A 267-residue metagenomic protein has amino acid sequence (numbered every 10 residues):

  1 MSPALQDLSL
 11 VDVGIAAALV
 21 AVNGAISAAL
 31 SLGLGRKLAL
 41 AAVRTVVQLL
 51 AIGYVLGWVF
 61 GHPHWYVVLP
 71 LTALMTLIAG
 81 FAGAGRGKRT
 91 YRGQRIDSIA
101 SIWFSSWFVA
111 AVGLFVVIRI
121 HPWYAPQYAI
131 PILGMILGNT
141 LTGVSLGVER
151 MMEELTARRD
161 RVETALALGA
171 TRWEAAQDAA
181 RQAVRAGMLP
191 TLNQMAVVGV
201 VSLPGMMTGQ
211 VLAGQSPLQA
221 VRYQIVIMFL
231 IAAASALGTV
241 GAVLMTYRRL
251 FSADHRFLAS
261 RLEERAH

Functional and structural regions predicted by a protein language model:
Q6-L19, H62-L77: Structural signature of hydrophobic alpha-helical transmembrane segments
L8, D12-A16, V67, R89-G147: Loop-to-helix entry region at the N-terminal start of transmembrane alpha-helices in multi-pass membrane transporters
G24-R36, A79-T90: C-terminal ends of transmembrane helices
G33-T72: Loop-to-helix transition at the N-terminal end of transmembrane alpha-helices
I130-G134, P190, M206, Q219-L244: Pore-lining and gate-forming transmembrane alpha-helices of multi-pass membrane transport proteins
R150-G187: Short cytoplasmic-facing helical segments at TM-TM junctions of multi-pass membrane proteins
N193-L218, R222, G238, R249: Non-cytoplasmic
F229-H267: Hydrophobic alpha-helical transmembrane segments of membrane transport and translocation systems, primarily multi-pass
